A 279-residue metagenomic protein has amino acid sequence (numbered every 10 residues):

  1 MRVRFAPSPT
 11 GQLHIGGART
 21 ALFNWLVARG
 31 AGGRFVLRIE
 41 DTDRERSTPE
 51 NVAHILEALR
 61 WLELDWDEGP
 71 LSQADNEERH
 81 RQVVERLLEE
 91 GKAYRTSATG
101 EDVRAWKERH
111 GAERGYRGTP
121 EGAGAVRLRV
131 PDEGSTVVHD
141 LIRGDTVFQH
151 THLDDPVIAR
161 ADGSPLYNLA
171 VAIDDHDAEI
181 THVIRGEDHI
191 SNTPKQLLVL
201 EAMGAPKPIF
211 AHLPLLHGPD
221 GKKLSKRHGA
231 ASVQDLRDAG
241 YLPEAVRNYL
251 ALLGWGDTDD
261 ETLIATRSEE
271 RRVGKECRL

Functional and structural regions predicted by a protein language model:
M1, Y94, A125-V126, P156 (+2 more regions): A broad, low-specificity signal marking well-ordered, structured residues that form hydrophobic/aromatic
M1-H110, T151, S191-A205, D220 (+1 more regions): N-terminal Rossmann-like or analogous alpha/beta NTP/dinucleotide-binding catalytic cores that position adenine
F5-P9, I39-D41, I173, D177 (+2 more regions): Short, histidine-centered active-site or binding-site loop motifs used for metal coordination, general acid-base
G11, G16-G17, G32-G33, E63 (+10 more regions): Glycine-centered flexibility sites
R29-R34, A178, G254-D259: Short helix-capping/linker segments at secondary-structure and domain boundaries
S47, S72-R79, K92, V130 (+5 more regions): Catalytic cores of large soluble enzymes that bind and process phosphate-bearing ligands
R95-L224, S232, D257: Active-site cores that bind ATP or allylic diphosphates and position pyrophosphate for catalysis
S191, M203-R278: Catalytic adenosine-cofactor/nucleotide-binding cores of aminoacyl-tRNA synthetases and other
